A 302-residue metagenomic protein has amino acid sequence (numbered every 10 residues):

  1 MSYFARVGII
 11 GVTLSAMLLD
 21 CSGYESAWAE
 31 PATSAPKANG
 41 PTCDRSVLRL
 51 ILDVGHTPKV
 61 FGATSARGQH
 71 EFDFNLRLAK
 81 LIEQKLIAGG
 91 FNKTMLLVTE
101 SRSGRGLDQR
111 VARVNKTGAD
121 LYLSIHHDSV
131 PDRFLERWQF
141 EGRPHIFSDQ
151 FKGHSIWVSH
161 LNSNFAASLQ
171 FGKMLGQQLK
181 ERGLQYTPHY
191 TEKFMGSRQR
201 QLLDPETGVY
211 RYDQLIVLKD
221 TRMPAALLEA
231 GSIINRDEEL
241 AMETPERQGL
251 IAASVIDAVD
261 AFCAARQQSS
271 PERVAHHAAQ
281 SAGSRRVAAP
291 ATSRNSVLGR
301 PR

Functional and structural regions predicted by a protein language model:
S2-R302: Catalytic-site microenvironment of enzymes that process N-acetyl-hexosamine-containing cell-wall polysaccharides
